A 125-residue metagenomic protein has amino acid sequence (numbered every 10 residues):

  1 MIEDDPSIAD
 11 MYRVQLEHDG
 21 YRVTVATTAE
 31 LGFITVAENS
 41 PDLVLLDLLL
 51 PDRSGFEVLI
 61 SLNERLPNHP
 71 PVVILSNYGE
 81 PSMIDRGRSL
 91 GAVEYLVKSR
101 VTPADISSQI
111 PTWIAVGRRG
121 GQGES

Functional and structural regions predicted by a protein language model:
E3: Conserved acidic carboxylate
P6-T24: Two-component/phosphorelay signaling modules centered on CheY-like receiver
V25-L43: Acidic, metal-coordinating helix/loop segments flanking the phosphotransfer/catalytic sites of two-component signaling
T28, S54-E57: Acidic catalytic/metal-coordinating carboxylates
I34, F56-N68: Short amphipathic alpha-helix used as the core "switch/output" element in two-component signaling
D47, S76: Active-site residues of response regulator receiver
G55, R88-E94: As written
